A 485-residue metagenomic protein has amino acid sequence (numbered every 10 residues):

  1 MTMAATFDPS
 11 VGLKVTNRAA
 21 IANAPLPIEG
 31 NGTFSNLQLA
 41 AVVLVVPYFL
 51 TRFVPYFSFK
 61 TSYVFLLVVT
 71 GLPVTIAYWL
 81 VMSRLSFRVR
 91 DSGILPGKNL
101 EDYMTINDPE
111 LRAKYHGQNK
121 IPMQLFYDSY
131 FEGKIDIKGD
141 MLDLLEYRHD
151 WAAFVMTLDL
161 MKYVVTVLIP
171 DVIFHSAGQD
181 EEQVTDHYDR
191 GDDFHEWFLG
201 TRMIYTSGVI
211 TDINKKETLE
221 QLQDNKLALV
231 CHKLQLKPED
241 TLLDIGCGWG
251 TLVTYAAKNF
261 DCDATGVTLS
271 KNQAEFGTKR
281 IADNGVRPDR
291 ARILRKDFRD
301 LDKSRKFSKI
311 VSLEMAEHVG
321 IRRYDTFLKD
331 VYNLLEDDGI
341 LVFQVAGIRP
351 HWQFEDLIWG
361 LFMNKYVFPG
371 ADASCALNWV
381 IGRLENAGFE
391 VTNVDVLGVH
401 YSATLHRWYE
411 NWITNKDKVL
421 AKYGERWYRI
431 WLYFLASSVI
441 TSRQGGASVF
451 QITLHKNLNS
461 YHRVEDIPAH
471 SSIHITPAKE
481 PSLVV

Functional and structural regions predicted by a protein language model:
T2-Q223, L229, F260: Feature captures hydrophobic
P238-G248: Conserved class I S-adenosyl-L-methionine
W249-F260: Conserved SAM-binding loop of SAM-dependent methyltransferases across substrates and taxa, primarily the Class I
G285-F298: Conserved SAM-binding strand-loop segment of SAM-dependent methyltransferases
R299-I310: A short acidic, Gly/Pro-enriched loop at the edge of an enzyme's catalytic core that lines a small-molecule cofactor
D325-D337: A short glycine-rich, Lys/Arg-flanked "PGG" loop and its adjoining helix->strand segment in the class I
D338-A346: Conserved beta-strand signature within the Rossmann-like core of class I S-adenosyl-L-methionine
A346-H462, P468-S472, T476: Substrate-binding/catalytic lobe of Class I Rossmann-like enzymes that use SAM or dcSAM, i.e., the mid-to-C-terminal
